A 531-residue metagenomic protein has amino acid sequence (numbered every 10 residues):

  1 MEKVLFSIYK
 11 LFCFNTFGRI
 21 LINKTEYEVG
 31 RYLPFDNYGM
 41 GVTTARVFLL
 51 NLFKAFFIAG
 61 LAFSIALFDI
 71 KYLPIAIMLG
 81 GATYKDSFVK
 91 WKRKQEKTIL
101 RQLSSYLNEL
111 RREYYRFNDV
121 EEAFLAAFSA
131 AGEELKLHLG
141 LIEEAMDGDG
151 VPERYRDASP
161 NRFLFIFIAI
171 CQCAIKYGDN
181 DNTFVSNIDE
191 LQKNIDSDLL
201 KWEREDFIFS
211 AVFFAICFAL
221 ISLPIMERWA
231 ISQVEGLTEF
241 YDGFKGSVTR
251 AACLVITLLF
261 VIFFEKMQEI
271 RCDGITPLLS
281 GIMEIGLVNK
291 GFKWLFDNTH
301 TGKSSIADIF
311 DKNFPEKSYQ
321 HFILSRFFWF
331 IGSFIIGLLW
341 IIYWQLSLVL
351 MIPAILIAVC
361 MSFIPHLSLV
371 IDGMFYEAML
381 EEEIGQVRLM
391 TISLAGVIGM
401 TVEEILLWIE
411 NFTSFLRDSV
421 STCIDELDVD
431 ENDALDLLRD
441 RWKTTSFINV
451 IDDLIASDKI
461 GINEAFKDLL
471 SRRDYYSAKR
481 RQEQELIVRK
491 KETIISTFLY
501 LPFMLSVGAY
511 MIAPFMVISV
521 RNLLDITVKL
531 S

Functional and structural regions predicted by a protein language model:
M1-D196: N-terminal leader/presequence-like segments
M1-F14, K136-N187, V234-F296, V420-W442 (+2 more regions): Membrane-anchoring/interfacial helices and their immediately flanking loops in integral membrane proteins
M1-F53, L61-I65, D86, E265-I341 (+2 more regions): Membrane-interfacial amphipathic helices
F53-A59, K193-F263, I331-G337, P353-F363 (+1 more regions): Bilayer-spanning, highly hydrophobic alpha-helical transmembrane segments
G60-E143, E190, D196, L278-P315 (+1 more regions): Juxtamembrane/interface alpha-helical elements of multi-pass membrane proteins
S64-L73, G236-S247, I342-L350: Membrane-helix interface and helix-disruption motif detector
L79-V89, F244-Q268, W329, S333-A378 (+2 more regions): Alpha-helical transmembrane segments and their immediate juxtamembrane interface regions
E109-F209, H366, V370-G373, I384-I487: Structured inter-helical modules in multipass membrane proteins
